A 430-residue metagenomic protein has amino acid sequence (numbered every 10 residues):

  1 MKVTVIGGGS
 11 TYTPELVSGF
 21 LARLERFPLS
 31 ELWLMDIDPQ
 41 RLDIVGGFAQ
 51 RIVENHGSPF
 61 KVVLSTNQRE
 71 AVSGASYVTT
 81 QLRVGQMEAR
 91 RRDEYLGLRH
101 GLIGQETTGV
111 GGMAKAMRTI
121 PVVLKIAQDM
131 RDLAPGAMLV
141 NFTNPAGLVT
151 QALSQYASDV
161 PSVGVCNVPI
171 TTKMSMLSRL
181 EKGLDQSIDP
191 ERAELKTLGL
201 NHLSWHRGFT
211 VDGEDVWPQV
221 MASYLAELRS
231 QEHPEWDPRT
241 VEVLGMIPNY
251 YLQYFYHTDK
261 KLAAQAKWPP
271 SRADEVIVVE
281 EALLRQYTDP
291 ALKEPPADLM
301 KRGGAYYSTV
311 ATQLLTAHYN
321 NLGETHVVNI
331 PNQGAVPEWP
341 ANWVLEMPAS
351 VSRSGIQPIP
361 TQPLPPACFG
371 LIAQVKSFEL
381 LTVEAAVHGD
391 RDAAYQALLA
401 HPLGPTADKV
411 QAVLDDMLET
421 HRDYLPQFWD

Functional and structural regions predicted by a protein language model:
V3-P28, L32: N-terminal Rossmann-like dinucleotide-binding module
L24-F27, V53-P59, A157-S158, K182-I188: Short helix-capping segments at alpha-helix termini
F27-Q50: NAD(P)-binding Rossmann-fold cofactor-contacting core
K61-G74: Short acidic low-complexity segments
S76, R83, N144: Short glycine-/small-residue-rich Rossmann-like dinucleotide-binding loops
E88-A157: Rossmann-fold NAD(P)-binding glycine/threonine-rich loop
I126-S204: Internal, well-ordered domain-core segments that constitute the primary functional module of diverse proteins
L184-D430: Long, compositionally biased stretches enriched for glycine and/or charged residues
